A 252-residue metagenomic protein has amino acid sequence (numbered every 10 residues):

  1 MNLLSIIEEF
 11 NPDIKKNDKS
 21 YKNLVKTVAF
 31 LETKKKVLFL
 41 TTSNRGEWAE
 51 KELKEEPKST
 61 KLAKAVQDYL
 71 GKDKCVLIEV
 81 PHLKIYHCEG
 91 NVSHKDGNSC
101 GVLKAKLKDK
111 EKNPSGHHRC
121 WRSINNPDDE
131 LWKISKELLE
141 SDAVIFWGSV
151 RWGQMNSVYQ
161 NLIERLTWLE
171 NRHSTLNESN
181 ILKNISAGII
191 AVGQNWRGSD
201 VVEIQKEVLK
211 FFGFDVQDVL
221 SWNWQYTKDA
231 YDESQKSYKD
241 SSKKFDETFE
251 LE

Functional and structural regions predicted by a protein language model:
M1-G148, W152-N171, D232-E252: N-terminal beta1-alpha1-beta2 submodule of the flavodoxin-like/Rossmannoid cofactor-binding fold
S43-N44, H82-K84, Q194, N223-T227: Glycine-rich beta-alpha junction loops
N156-V158, T175-S221: Short, glycine-/small-residue-rich phosphate/pyrophosphate-handling segment
L169-N171, L182-N184, W224-D229: Amphipathic, soluble alpha/beta structural segments
V208-K228, D232-K236, K244: A charged, well-structured terminal subsegment
